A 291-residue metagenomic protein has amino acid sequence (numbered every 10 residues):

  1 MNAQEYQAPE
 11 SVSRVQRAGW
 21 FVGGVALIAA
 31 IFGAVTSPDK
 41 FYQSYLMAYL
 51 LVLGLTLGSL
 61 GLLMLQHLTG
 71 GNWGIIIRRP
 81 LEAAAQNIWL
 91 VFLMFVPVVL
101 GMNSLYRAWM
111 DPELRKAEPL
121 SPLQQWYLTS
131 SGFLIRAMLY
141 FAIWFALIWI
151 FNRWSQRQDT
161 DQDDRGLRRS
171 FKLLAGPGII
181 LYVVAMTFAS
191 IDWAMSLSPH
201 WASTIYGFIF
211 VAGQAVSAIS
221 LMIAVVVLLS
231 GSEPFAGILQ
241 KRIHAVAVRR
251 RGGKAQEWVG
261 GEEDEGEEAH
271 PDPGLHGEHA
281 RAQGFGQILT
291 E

Functional and structural regions predicted by a protein language model:
M1-G58, Q125: N-terminal regions that are enriched for targeting/export leaders and immediately downstream pro/stem segments
E10-A30, Q124-Q256, G260: Long, contiguous internal "core" modules enriched in hydrophobic/ aromatic residues
V15, K40, R79-L81, E113 (+3 more regions): Generic signature of intrinsically disordered, low-complexity, basic-rich segments and short cationic peptides
G33-L46, L65-G74, L228: Membrane-interface helix-loop junction between the first two transmembrane segments
Y42-L50, I77-R79, S198-F210: Non-cytosolic membrane-interface motifs at loop->transmembrane helix junctions
Y49-T160, A175-G178: Transmembrane-helix bundle segments that line or gate the permeation/cavity pathway in multi-pass membrane proteins
G252-E291: N-terminal low-complexity segments that are often proline-rich with Ser/Thr-Pro
